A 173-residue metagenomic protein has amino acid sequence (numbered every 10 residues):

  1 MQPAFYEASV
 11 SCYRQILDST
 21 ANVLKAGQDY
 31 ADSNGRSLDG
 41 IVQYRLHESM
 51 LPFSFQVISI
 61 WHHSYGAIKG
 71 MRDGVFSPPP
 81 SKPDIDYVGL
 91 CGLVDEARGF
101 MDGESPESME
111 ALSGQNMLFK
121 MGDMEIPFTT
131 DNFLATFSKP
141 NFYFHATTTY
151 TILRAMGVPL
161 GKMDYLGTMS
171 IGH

Functional and structural regions predicted by a protein language model:
Q2-Q15, S37-H62, P80-L90, G122-N141 (+1 more regions): Alpha-helical scaffold segments that form or flank carboxylate-/histidine-based iron centers
L17, A21-Q28, Y65-I68, D95-D102 (+1 more regions): Structural signal for well-ordered, non-membrane alpha-helices
A21, S54, W61, T147-Y150: Predominant activation on well-ordered alpha-helical scaffold segments within soluble catalytic domains
A26-G35, E104-A111, A155-L160: Surface-exposed helix-capping loop/turn segments at secondary-structure junctions
Q28-E48, L112-F119: Short secondary-structure junction/hinge motifs that connect adjacent elements
S49-S77, A97-S105: Conserved alpha-helical segments that form or flank metal/cofactor-binding pockets of metalloenzymes
K82-L153: Acidic/histidine-rich alpha-helical segments that form the ligand environment of transition-metal centers
R154-H173: C-terminal end-helix/capping segment
